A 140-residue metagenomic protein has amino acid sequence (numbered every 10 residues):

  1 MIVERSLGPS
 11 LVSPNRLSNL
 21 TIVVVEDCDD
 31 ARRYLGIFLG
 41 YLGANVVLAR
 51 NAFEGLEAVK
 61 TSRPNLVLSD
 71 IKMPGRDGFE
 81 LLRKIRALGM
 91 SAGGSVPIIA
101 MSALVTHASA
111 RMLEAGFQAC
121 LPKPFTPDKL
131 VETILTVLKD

Functional and structural regions predicted by a protein language model:
M1-V23, D29, A92, D128-D140: Non-catalytic signal-transmission and effector/linker regions of two-component phosphorelay proteins
D29-V47: Two-component/phosphorelay signaling modules centered on CheY-like receiver
N51-E54, D77-R83: Acidic catalytic/metal-coordinating carboxylates
S62-L68: Active-site beta3 strand of CheY-like receiver
D70, S102: Active-site residues of response regulator receiver
M73: Receiver (REC) domain active-site loop signature in two-component systems and cognate sites in sensor histidine kinases
E80, G94, L104-L121, E132: Alpha4 helix (beta4-alpha4-beta5 surface) of REC/receiver domains from two-component response regulators
P122, T126: Receiver (REC) domain switch/active-site region of two-component response regulators
